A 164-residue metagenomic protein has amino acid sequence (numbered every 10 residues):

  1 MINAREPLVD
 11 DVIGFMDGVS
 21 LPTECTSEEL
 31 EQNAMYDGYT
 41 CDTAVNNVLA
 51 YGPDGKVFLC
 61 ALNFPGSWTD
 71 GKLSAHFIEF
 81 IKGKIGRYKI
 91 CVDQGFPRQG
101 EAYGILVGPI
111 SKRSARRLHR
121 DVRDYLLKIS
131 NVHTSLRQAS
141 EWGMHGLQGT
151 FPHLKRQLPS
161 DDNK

Functional and structural regions predicted by a protein language model:
M1-K164: Short, well-ordered secondary-structure "scaffold" segments embedded in the functional core of diverse domains
